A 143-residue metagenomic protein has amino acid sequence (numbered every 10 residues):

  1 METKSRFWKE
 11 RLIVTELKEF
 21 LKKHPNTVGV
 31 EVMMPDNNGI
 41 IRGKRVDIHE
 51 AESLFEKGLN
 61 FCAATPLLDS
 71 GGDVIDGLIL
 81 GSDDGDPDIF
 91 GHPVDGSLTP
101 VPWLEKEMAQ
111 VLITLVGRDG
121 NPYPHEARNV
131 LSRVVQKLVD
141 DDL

Functional and structural regions predicted by a protein language model:
M1-L143: ATP/Mg2+-dependent ligation/transfer catalytic cores
